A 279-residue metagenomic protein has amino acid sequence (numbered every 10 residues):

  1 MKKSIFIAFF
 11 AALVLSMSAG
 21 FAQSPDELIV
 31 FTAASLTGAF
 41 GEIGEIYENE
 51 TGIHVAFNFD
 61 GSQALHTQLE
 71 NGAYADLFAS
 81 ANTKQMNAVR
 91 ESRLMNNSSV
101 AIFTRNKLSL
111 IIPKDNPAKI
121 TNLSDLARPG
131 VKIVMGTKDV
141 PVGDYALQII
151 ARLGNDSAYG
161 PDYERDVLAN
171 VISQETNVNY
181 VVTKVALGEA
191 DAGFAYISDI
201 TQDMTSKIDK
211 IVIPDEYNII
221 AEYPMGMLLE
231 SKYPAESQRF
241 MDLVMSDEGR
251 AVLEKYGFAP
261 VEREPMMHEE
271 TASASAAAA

Functional and structural regions predicted by a protein language model:
M1-I7: Bacterial N-terminal signal peptides that target proteins for export
I7-M17: Bacterial N-terminal signal peptides
F21-Q63, T67-A73, S80-T83, N87-E91 (+2 more regions): Exported/periplasmic ABC-transporter solute-binding proteins
L94: Active-site surface patch of divalent metal-dependent phosphodiester/phosphate bond hydrolases
N97: Active-site phosphate-binding/coordination module
